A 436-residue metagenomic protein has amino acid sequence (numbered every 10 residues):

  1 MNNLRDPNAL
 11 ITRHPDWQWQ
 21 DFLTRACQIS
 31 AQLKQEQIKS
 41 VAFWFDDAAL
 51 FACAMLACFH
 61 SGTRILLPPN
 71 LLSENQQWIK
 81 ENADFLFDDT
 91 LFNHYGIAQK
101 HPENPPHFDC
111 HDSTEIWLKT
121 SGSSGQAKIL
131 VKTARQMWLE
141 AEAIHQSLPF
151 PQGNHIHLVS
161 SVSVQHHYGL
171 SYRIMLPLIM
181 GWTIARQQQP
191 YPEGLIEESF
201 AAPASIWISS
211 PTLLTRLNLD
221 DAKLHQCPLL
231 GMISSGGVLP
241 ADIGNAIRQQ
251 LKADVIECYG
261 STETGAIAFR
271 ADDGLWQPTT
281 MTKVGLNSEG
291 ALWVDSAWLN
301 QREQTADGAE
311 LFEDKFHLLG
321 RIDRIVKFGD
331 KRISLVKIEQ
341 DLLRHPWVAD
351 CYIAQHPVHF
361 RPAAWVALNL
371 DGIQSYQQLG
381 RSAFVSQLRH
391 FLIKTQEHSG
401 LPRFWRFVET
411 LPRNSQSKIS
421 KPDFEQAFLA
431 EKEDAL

Functional and structural regions predicted by a protein language model:
N2-D6, H101-K119, P151-V159: Conserved pre-ATP/AMP-binding loop-to-beta segment of ANL
L4-Q35, T90, K132-R135: Conserved AMP-binding/adenylate-forming core of the ANL superfamily
Q18, H107, E115-E142: Conserved AMP-binding A3 loop
A31-L71, H155-V164, R332: Conserved AMP-binding/adenylate-forming
E142-H157, Q165-I206: Conserved AMP-binding/adenylation subdomain of ANL enzymes
L219-G274: Gly/Ser/Thr-rich phosphate-binding loop
A306-G400: AMP-binding/adenylate-forming catalytic core of the ANL superfamily
V326, I353, L388-L436: Conserved C-terminal "lid"/linker of ANL adenylate-forming enzymes
